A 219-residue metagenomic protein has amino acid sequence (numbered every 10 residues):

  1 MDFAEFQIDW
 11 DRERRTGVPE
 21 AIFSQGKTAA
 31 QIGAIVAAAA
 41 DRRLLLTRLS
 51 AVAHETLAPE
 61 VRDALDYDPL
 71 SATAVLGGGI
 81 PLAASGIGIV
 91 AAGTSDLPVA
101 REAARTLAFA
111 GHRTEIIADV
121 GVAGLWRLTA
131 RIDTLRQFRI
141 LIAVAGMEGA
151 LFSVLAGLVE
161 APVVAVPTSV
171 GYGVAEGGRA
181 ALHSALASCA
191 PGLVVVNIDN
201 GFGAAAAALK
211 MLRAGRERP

Functional and structural regions predicted by a protein language model:
M1-D66: Long amphipathic alpha-helical segments
I22, L45, G86-A92, L141-A143 (+1 more regions): Short glycine-rich or small-residue beta-strand-to-loop segments that form or flank ligand, phosphate, metal/Fe-S
I32, D96-R101, L125, A145-L155 (+2 more regions): Short glycine/serine/threonine-rich phosphate/pyrophosphate-binding segments that cradle anionic phosphate groups
S71-T73, R113-T134, R179-A180, V196-D199: Glycine-rich oxoanion-binding loops at beta->alpha junctions
A84-W126: Glycine-rich phosphate/diphosphate-binding loop of Rossmann-like nucleotide-binding domains
A91, L135-R136, I140, V170 (+1 more regions): C-terminal binding/interaction regions
A130-T168: Glycine-rich phosphate-binding loop
